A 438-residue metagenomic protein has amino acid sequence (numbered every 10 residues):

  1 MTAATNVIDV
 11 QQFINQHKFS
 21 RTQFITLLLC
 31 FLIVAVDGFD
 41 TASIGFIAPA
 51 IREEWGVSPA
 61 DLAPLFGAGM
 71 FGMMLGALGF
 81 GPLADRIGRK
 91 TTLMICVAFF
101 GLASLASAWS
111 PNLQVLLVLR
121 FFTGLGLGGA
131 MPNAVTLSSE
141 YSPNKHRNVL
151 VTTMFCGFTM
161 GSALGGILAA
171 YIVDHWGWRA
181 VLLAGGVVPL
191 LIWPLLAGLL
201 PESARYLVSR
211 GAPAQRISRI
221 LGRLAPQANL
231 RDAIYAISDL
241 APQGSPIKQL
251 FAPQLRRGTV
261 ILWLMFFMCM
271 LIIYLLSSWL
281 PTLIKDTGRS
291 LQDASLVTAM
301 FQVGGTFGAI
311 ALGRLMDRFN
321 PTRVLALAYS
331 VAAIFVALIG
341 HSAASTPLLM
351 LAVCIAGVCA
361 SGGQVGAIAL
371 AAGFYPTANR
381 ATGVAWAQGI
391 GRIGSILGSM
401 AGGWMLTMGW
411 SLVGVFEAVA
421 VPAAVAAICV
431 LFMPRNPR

Functional and structural regions predicted by a protein language model:
M1-F39: Cytosolic juxtamembrane N-terminal segment immediately preceding the first transmembrane helix of multi-pass
M1-Q16, L199-G258: Intracellular cytosolic loops and amphipathic helices of Major Facilitator Superfamily
I44-G45, P253-A309: Extracytoplasmic gate region of multi-pass secondary transporters
G56, G88, W109-V115, P143 (+2 more regions): Helix-breaking motifs and short loop linkers at transmembrane-helix boundaries and internal kinks in secondary membrane
L75-L113: Conserved MFS/SLC helix-loop-helix module at the cytosolic interface between two early adjacent transmembrane helices
R86-C96, R318-Y329: Cytoplasmic membrane-interface "Motif A"-like loop-to-helix N-cap segments of 12-TM Major Facilitator Superfamily
L119-C156: Cytoplasmic helix-loop-helix junction between adjacent transmembrane helices in 12-TM secondary transporters
D174-G186, L406-V421: A membrane-interface helix-boundary motif in multi-pass transporters
